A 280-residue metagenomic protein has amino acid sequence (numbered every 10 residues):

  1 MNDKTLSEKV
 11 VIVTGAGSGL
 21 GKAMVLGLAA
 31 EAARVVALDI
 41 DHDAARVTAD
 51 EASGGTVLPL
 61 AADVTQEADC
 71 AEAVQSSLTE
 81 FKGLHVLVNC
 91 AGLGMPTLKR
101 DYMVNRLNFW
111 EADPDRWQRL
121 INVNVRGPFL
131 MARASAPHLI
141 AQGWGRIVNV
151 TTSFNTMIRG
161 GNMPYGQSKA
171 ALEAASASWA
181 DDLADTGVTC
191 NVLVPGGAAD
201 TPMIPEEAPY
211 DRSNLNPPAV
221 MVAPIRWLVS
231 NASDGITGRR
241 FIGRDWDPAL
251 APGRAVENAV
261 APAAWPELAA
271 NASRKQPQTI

Functional and structural regions predicted by a protein language model:
K4-V36: Canonical Rossmann dinucleotide-binding motif of NAD(H)/NADP(H)-dependent dehydrogenases/reductases, specifically
E31-V47: Conserved glycine-rich Rossmann-like NAD(P)H-binding loop of the short-chain dehydrogenase/reductase
H42-D43, A61-A73, P114: The beta1-alpha1 cofactor-binding region of Rossmann-like NAD(H)/NADP(H)-dependent oxidoreductases
G83-H85, E173, L183-P195, G235-F241: Conserved Rossmann-fold SDR core element
H85, L93, N105-F129, V148 (+1 more regions): Catalytic Tyr-X3-Lys loop
N108-P114, R146-A171, S176-D185, G197-A198: Catalytic loop of short-chain dehydrogenase/reductase
A132-R133, A177: A short, exposed helix-loop element centered on a Lys and neighboring polar residues
V192-L193, Y210-I280: C-terminal helical subdomain
